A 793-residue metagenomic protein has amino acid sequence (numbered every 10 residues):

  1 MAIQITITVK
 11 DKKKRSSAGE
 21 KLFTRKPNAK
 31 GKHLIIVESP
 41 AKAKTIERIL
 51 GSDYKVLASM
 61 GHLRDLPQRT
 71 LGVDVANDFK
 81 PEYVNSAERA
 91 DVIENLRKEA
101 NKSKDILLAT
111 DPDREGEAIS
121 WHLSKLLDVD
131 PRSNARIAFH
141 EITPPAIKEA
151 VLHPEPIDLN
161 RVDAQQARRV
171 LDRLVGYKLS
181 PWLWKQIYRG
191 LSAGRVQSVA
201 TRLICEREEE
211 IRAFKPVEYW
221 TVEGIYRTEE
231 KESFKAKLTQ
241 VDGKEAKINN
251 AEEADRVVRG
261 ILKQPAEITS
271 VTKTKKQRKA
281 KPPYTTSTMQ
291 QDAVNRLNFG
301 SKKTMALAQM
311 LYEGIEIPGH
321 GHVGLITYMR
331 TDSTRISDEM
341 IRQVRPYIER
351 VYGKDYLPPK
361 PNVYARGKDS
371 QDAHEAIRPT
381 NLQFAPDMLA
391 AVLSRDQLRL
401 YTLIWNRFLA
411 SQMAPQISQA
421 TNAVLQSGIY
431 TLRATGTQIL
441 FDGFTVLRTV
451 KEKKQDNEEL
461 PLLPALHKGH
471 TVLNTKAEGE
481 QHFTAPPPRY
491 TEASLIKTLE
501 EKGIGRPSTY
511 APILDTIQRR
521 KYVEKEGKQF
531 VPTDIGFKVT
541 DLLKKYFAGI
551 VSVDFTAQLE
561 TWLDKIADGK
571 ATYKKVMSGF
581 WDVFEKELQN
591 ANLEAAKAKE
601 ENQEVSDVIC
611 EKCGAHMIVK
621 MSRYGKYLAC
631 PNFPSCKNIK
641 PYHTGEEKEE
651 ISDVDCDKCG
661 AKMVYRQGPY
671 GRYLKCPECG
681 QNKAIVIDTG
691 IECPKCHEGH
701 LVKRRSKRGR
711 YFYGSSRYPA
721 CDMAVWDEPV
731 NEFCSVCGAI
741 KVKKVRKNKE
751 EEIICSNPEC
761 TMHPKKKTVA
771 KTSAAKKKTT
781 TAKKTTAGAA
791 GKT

Functional and structural regions predicted by a protein language model:
A2-L34, K44-E47, S52-Y54, L126 (+4 more regions): Basic, low-complexity terminal or inter-domain segments flanking catalytic cores
A2-R169, K360, L460, E478: Intrinsically disordered, low-complexity regulatory segments
P27, R48, N95-D130, A135-K275 (+2 more regions): Phosphate-backbone binding and catalysis cores of DNA-processing enzymes
G31, D111-D113, Y188-S192, K273-P282 (+4 more regions): Conserved short loop/turn motifs at secondary-structure junctions
I268-V271, K279-A293, H320-M329, P486-T498: Short acidic, hydrophobic short linear motifs in intrinsically disordered regions
V294-T304, E316-T331, P486, E500-P512: Short, positively charged loop/turn segments that connect secondary-structure elements
M305-Q309, L514-D515: Short, hydrophobic-biased segments on the C-terminal half of alpha helices that form "recognition helices"
Y312-T327, R520-Q529: A short, conserved structural fragment
